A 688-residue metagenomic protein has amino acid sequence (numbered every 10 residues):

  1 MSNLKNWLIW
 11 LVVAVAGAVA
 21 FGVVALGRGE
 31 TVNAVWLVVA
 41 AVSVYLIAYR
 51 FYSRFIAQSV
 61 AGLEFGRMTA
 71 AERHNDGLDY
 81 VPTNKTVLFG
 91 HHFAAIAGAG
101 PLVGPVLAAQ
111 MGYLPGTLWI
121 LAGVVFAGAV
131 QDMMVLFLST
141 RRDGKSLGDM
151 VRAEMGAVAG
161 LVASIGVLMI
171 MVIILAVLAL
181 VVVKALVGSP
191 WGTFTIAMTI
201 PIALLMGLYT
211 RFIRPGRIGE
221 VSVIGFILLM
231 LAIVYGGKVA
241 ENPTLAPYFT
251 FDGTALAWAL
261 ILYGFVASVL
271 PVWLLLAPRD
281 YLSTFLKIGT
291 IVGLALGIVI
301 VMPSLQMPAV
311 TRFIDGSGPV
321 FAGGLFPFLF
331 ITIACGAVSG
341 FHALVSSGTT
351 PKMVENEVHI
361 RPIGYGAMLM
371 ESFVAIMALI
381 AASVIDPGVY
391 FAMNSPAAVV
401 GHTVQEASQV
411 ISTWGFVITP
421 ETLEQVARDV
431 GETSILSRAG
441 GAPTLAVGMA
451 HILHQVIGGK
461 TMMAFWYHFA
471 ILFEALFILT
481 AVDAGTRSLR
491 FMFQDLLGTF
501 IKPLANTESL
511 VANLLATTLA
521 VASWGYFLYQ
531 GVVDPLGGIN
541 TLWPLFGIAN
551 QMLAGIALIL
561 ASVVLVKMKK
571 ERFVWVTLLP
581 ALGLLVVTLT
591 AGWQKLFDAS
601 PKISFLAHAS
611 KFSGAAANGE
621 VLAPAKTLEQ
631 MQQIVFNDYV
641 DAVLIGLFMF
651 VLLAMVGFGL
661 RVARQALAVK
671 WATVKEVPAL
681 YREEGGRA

Functional and structural regions predicted by a protein language model:
M1-A16, I47-L102, T284, G324 (+1 more regions): Membrane-interface "cap" regions at the ends of multi-pass membrane proteins
A18-T31, L102, L114, V172-G188 (+10 more regions): Transmembrane helix-loop junctions in multi-pass membrane proteins
G22-R28, N33, D79-R142, A153-A157 (+8 more regions): Membrane-interface helix-loop-helix modules in multi-pass membrane proteins
T31-R50, A108-L138, G148, W191-A203 (+3 more regions): Extracellular loop-to-transmembrane helix junctions
V35-S43, I47-V60, G166, P190-I233 (+7 more regions): Membrane-interface loop-to-helix entry segments
S53-V81, L107, L121, V130-A159 (+6 more regions): Flexible loop linkers connecting adjacent transmembrane helices in multi-pass alpha-helical membrane transporters
E154-V172, G366-F373, A439-G441, G459-A470 (+4 more regions): Loop-to-transmembrane helix boundary motifs in multi-pass membrane proteins
I298-I314, L369-G448, A484, Y529-D534: Extracellular/periplasmic helix-exit of transmembrane alpha-helices
